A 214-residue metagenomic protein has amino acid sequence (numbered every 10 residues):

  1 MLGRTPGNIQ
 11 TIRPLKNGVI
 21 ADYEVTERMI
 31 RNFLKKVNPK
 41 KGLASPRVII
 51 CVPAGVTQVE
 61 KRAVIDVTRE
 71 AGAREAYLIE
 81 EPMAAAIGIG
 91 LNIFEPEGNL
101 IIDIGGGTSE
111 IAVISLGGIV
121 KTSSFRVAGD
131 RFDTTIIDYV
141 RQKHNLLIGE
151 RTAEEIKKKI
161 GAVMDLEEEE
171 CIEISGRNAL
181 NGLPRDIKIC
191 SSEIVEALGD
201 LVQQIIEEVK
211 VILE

Functional and structural regions predicted by a protein language model:
M1-I104, A112-E214: Nucleotide/phosphate-binding catalytic cleft detector across ATP-hydrolyzing and phosphate-transferring enzymes
G107: Conserved Rossmann-like nucleotide-cofactor binding loop
